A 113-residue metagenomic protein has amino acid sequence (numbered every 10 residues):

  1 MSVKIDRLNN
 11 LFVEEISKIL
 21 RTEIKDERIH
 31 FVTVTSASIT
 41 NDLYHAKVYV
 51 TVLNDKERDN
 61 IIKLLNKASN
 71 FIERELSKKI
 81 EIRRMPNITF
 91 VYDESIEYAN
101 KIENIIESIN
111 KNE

Functional and structural regions predicted by a protein language model:
M1-H45, T51-E113: Charge-rich, low-complexity N-terminal segments
